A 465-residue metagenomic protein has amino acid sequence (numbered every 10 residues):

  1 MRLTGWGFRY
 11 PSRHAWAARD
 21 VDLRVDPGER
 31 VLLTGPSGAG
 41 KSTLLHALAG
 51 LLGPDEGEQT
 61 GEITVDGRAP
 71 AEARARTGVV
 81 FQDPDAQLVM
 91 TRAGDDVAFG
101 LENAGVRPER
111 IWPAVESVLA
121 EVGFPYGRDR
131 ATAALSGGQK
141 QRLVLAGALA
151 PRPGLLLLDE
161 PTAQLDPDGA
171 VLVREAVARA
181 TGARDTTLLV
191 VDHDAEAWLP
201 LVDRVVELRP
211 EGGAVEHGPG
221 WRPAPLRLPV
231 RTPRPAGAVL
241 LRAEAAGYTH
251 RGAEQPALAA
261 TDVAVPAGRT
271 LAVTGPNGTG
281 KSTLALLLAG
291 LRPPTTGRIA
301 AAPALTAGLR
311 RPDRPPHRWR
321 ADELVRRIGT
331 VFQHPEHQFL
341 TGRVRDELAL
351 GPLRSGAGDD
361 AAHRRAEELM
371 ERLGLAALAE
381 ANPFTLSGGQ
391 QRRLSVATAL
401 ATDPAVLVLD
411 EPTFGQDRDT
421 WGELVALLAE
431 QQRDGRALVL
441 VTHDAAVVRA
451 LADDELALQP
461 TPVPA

Functional and structural regions predicted by a protein language model:
T34-P36, T274-P276: The feature captures the beta-strand-to-loop junction immediately N-terminal to the Walker
A49, A289: Helix-to-loop junction immediately C-terminal to a conserved catalytic motif
G50-L52, E62-A73, R298-E323: ABC ATPase NBD Q-loop/coupling interface
E109-G127, D360-L378: Conserved ABC ATPase "signature" region
A131-L135, Q139, N382-L386, Q390: Conserved ABC ATPase signature
A148-L149, A399-L400: ABC ATPase C-loop
L156-E160, L407-E411: Catalytic Walker B motif of ABC-type/P-loop ATPase nucleotide-binding domains
D159, D166, D417: ABC-family nucleotide-binding domains
